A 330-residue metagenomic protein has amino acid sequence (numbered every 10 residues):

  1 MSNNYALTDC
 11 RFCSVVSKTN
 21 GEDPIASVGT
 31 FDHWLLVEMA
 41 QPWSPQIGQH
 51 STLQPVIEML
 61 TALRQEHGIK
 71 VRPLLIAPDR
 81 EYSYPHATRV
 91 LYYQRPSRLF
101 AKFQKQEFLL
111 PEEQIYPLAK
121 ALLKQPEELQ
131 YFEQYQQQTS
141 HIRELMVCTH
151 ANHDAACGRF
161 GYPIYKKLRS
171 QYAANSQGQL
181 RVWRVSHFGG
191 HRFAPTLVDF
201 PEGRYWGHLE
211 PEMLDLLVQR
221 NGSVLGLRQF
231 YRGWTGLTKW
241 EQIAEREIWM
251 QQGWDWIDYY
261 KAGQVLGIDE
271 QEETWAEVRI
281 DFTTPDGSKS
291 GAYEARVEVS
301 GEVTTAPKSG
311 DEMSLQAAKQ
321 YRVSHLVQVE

Functional and structural regions predicted by a protein language model:
M1-E330: Histidine/cysteine-enriched polar flanking segments
